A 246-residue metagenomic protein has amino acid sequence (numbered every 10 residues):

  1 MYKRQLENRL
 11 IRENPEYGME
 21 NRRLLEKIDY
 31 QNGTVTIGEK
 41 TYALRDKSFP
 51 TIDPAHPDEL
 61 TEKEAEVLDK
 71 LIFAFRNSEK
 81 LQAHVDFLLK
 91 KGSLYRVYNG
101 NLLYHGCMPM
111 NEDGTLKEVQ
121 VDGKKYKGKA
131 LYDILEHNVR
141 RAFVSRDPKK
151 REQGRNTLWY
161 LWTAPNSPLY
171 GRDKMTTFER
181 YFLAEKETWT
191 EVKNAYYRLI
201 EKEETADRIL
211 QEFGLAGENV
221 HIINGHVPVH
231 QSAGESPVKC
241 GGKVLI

Functional and structural regions predicted by a protein language model:
M1-I246: Feature recognizes metal-dependent phosphohydrolase scaffolds
